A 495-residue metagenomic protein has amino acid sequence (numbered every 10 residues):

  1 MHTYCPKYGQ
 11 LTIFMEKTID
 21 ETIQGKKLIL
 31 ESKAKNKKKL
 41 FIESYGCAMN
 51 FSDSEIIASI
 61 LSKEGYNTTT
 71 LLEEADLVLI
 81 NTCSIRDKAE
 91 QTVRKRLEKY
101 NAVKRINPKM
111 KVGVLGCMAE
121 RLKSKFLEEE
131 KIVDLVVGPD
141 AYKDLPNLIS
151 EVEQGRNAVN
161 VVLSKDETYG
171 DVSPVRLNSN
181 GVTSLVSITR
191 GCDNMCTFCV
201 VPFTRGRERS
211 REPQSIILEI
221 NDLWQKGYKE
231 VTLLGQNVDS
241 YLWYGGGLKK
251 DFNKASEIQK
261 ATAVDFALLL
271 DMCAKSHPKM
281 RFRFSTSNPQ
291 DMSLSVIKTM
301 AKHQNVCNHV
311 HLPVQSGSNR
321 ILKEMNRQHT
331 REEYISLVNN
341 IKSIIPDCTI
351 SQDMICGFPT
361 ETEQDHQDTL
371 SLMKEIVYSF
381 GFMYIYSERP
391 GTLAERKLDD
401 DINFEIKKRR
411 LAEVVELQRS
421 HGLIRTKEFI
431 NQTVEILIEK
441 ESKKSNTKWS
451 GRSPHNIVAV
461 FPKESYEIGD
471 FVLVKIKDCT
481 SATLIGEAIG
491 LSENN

Functional and structural regions predicted by a protein language model:
H2-Y241, D265, S295, E332-S343 (+6 more regions): Proteins enriched for Cys/Gly/acidic motifs involved in redox and nucleic-acid/cofactor modification
T3-M15, A394-N495: Terminal RNA-binding accessory module
S44, E324, G381, F461-P462: Thr-Gly-centered strand-to-loop micro-motif
C47, L79, C117, L145 (+9 more regions): Residue-level signature of catalytic and energy-coupling elements of molecular machines, predominantly ATP/GTP-dependent
V112-G116, R121, Q225-Q364, K374: Conserved SAM/AdoMet-binding glycine-rich loop
N178-V182, C192-N194, V306, S316 (+5 more regions): Short flexible coil/turn linkers enriched for glycine and charged/polar residues that connect secondary-structure
V200, G247-S256, E395-D400: Short glycine/proline- and charge-enriched loop/turn segments that cap or connect secondary-structure elements
G235, T286-N288, V314-S316, Q352-C356 (+6 more regions): Active-site proximal loops enriched in glycine and acidic residues that flank catalytic Cys/His/Asp and coordinate
